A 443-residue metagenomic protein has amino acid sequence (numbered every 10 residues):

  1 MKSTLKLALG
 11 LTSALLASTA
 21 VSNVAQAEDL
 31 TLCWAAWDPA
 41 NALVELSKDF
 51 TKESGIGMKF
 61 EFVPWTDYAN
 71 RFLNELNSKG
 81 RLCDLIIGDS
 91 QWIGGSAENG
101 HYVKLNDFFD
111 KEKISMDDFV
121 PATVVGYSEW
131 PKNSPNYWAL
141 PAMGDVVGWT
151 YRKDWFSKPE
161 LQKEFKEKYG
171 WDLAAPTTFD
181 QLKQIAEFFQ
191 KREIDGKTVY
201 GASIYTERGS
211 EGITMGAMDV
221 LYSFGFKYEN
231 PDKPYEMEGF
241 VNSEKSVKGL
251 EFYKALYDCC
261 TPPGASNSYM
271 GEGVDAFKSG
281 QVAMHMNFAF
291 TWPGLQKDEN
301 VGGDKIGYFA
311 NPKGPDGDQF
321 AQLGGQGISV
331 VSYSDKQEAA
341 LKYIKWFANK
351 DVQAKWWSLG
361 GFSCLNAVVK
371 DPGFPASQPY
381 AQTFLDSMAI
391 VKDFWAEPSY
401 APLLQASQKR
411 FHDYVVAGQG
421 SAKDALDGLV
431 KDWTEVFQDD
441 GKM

Functional and structural regions predicted by a protein language model:
E28-W37, I56-E61, D84-L85, W138: Short, well-ordered beta-strand elements
D49, G273-V274, A289-D298, G314 (+2 more regions): Mature extracytoplasmic/periplasmic domains
E53, G57-M58, A354, D386-M443: Conserved C-terminal helix/tail region of periplasmic/extracytoplasmic solute-binding proteins
M58, P131, P135, D154-W155 (+7 more regions): Extracytoplasmic/periplasmic substrate-recognition and gating elements
S90-G148, G212-G216, S223, K305-F309 (+2 more regions): Hinge/lid segment of periplasmic solute-binding proteins
D107-A122, K163-A175, E193-I194, I204-E207 (+5 more regions): Short, solvent-exposed loop/beta-turn-alpha elements that line the ligand-binding surface or hinge of extracytoplasmic
W130-M143, V147, T177-E238, V282: Extracytoplasmic/periplasmic solute-binding protein
Q181-Q190, F224-N267, G307, N311 (+1 more regions): Glycine-centered hinge/linker elements that transmit conformational signals in sensory and ligand-binding systems
